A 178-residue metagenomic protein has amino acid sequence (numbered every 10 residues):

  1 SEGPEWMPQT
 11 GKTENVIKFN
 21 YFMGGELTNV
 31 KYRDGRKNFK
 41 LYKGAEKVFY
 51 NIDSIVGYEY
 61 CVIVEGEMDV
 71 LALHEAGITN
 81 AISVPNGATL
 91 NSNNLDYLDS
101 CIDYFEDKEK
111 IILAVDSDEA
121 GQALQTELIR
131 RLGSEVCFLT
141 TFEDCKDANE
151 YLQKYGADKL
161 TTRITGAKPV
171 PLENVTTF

Functional and structural regions predicted by a protein language model:
S1-V16, Y60-I63, R130, F138 (+1 more regions): Short, small/acidic-rich helices and loops at N termini and domain boundaries of DNA replication/processing enzymes
G3-E109, Q125: Phosphate-handling DNA/RNA-contact segment within nucleic-acid enzymes
L41, V48-F49, T141, E150-Y151 (+1 more regions): Residue-level preference for alpha-helix termini and adjacent loops
N80, E135-F138: Conserved beta-strand segments of alpha/beta enzyme cores
V84-L90, S117, T141-D144: Short, acidic/turn-prone active-site loops that include or flank metal/cofactor- and phosphate-binding residues
A120: Glycine-/small-residue-rich active-site loops that bind phosphorylated ligands and cofactors
A123-G133: Short, aromatic/basic amphipathic alpha-helical patches
